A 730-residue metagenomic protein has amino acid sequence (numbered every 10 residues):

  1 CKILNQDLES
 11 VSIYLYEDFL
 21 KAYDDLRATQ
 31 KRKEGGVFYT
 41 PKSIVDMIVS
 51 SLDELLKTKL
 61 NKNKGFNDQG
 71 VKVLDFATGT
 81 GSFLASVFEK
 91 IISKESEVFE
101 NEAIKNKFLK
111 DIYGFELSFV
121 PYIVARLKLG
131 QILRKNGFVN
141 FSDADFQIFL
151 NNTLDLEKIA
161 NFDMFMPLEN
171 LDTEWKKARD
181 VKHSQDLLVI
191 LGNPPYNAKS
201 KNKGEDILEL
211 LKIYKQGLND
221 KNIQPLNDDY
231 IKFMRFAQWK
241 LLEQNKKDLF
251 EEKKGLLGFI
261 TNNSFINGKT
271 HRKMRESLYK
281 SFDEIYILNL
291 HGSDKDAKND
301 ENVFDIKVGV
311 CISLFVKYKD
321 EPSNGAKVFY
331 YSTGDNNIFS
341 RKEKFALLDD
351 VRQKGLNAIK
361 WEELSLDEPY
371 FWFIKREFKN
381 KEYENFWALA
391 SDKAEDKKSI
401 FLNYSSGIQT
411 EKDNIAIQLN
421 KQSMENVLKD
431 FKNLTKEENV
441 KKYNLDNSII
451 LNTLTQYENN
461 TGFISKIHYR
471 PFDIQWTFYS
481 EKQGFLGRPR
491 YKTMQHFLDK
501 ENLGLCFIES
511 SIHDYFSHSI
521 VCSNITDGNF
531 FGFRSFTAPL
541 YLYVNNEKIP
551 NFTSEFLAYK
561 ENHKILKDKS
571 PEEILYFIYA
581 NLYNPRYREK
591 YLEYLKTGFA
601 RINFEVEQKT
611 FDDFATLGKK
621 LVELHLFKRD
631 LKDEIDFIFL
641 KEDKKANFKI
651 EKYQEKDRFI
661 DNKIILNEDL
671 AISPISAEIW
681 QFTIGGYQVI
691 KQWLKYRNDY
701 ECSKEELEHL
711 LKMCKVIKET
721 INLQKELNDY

Functional and structural regions predicted by a protein language model:
I3-D7, G36, Y579, K609: A general boundary/transition motif marking the beginning of the first structured unit of a protein
I3-L4, L26, L707, L727: Extended hydrophobic/Leu-rich segments
I3-V11, P225-L226, I565-E573: Structural motif
D7-L288: SAM-dependent methyltransferase catalytic region
K201-D206, L210, D220, Q238-Y730: Sequence-level detector for compositionally biased, low-complexity segments
